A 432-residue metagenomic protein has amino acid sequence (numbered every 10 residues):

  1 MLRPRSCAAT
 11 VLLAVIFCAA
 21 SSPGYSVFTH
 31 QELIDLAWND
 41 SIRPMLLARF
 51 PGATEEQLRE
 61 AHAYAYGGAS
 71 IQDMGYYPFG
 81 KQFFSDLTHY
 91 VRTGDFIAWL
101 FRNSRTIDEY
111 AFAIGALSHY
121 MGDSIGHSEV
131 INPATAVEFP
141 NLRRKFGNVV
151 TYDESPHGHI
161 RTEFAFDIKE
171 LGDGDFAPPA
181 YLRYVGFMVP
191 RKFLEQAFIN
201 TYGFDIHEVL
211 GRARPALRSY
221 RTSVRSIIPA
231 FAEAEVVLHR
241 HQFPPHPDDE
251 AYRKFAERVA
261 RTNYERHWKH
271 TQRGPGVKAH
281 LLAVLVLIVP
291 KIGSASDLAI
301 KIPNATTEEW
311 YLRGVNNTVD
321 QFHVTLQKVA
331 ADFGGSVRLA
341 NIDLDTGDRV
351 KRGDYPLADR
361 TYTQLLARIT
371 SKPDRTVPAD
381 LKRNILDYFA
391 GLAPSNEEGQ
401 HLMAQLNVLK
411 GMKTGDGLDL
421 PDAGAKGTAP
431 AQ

Functional and structural regions predicted by a protein language model:
M1-A9: Bacterial N-terminal signal peptides that target proteins for export
L2, H119, R218-T222: Well-ordered, non-transmembrane segments within structured domains
P4, A19-A20: Intrinsically disordered, low-complexity segments
A9-A19: Bacterial N-terminal signal peptides
S22-A111, S124-E208, V237-H241, A251-Q432: N-terminal, motif-rich segments that launch catalysis or mediate targeting to/interaction with membranes, typified by
A116, Y120-S124: Catalytic glutamate of the conserved HExxH
A213-L217: Glycine-rich loop/hinge motif
R218-P245: Extended, H/D-rich, highly charged conserved domains that either
